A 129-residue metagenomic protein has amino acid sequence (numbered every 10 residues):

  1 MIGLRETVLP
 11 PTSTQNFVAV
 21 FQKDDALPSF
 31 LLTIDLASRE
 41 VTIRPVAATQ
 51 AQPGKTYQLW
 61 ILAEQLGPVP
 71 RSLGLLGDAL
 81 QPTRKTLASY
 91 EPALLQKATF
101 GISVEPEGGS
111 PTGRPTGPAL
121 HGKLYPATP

Functional and structural regions predicted by a protein language model:
M1-P129: N-terminal targeting/export leaders
